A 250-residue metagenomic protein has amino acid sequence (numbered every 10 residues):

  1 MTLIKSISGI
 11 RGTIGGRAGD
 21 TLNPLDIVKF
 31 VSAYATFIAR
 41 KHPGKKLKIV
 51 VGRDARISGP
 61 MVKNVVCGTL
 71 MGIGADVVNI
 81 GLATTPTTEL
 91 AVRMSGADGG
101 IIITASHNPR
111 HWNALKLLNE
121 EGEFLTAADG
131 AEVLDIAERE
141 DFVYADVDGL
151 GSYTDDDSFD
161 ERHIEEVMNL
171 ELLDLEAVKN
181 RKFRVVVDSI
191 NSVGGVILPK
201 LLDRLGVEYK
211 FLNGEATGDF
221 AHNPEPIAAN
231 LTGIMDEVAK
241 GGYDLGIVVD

Functional and structural regions predicted by a protein language model:
M1-G68, G72-I73, S152-V185: An N-terminal, well-structured beta->alpha segment
K5, L22-K29, I57, M61 (+8 more regions): Conserved active-site and cofactor/substrate-binding residues in soluble primary-metabolism enzymes
S6-I7, A105, V186, V248: Alpha-helical architecture
T13, N113-G242: Gly/Ser/Thr-enriched, mixed-charge loops and adjacent short helices that form phosphate/oxyanion-binding elements
G15-A18, S58, S106, E120 (+1 more regions): Residues at secondary-structure transition points
T36, R40, K48-W112, K200-D250: N-terminal small/polar loop signature for handling phosphorylated ligands or for N-terminal nucleophile
